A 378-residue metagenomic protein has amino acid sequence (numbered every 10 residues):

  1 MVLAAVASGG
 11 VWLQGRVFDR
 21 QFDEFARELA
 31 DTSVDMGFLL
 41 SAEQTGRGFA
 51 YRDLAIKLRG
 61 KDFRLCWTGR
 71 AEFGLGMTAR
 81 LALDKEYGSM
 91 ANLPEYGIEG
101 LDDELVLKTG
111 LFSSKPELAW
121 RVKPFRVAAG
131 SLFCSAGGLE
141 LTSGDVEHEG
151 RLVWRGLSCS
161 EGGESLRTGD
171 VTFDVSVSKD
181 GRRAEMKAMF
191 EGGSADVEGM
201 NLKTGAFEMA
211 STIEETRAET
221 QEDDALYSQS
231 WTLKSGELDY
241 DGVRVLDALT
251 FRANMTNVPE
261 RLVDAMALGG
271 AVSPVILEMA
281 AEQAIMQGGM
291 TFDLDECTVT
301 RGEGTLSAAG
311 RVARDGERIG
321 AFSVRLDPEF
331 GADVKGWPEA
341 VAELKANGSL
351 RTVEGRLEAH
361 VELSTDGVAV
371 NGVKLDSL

Functional and structural regions predicted by a protein language model:
M1-V2: Hydrophobic, proline/glycine-rich low-complexity stretches
A5-L378: Glycine-rich, small/hydroxylated-residue low-complexity segments
